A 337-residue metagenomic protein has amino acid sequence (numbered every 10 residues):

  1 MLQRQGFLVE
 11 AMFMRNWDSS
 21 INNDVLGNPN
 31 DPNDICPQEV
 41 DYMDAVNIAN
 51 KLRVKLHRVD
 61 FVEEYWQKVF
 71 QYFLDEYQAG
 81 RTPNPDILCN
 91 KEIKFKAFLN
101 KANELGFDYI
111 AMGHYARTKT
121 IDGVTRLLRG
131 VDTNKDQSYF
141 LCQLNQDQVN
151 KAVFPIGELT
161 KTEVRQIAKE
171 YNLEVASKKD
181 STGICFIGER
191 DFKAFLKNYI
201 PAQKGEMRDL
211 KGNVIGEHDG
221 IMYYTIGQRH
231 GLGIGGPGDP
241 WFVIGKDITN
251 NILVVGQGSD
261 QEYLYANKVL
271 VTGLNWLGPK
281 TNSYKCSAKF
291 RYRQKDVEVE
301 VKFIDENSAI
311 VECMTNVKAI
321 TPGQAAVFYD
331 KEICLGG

Functional and structural regions predicted by a protein language model:
M1-C142, V243: ATP-dependent adenylation/nucleotidyltransferase module used to activate substrates
A111-G337: AMP-forming adenylation/ATP pyrophosphatase catalytic core
